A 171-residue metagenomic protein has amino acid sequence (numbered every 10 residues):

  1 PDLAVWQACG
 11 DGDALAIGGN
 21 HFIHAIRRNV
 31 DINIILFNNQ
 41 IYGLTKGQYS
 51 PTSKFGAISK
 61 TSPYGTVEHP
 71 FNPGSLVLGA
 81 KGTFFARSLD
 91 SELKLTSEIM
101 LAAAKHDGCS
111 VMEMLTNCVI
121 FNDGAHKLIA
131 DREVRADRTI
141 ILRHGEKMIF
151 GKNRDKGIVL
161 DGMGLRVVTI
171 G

Functional and structural regions predicted by a protein language model:
P1-G43, L95: Thiamine diphosphate
A4-W6, D31-I35, S75, T83-A86 (+1 more regions): Structural motif
C9-G12, G18-G19, F37-N39, A80 (+3 more regions): Fold-independent oxyanion-binding glycine-rich loops and adjacent beta-strand/coil segments at enzyme active sites
A14-I17, I41-K46, P51, L93-T96 (+1 more regions): Short, well-ordered, mixed-charge alpha-helical segments that flank or form enzyme active sites
N20, G47-Y49, K54, H126 (+1 more regions): Short capping/connector residues at structural and topological boundaries
S50-K105: Conserved thiamine diphosphate
T83-T139: ATP/pyrophosphate-binding catalytic subdomain of soluble kinases
C118-G171: Flexible, low-complexity linker and terminal segments
